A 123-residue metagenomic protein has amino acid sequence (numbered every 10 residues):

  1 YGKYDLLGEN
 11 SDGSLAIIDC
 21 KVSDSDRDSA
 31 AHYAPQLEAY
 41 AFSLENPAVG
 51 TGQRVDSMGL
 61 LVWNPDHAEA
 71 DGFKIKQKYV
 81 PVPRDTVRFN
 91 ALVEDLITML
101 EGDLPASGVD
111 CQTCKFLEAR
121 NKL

Functional and structural regions predicted by a protein language model:
Y1-K3, A34, Y79: Well-ordered beta-strand positions in beta-sheet-rich domains
G2-D26, Y40: Conserved catalytic cores of phosphodiester-cleaving nucleases, focusing on short active-site segments
G8, C20, L37, L60-V62 (+1 more regions): Hydrophobic side chains in beta-strands
D26-A34: Active-site metal-coordination segments of metallo-dependent hydrolases
A30, E45-L123: Metal-dependent nuclease catalytic regions and adjoining charged, substrate-binding loops involved in nucleic-acid end
Y33-N46: An active-site-proximal "capping" alpha-helix that borders the catalytic cofactor pocket
